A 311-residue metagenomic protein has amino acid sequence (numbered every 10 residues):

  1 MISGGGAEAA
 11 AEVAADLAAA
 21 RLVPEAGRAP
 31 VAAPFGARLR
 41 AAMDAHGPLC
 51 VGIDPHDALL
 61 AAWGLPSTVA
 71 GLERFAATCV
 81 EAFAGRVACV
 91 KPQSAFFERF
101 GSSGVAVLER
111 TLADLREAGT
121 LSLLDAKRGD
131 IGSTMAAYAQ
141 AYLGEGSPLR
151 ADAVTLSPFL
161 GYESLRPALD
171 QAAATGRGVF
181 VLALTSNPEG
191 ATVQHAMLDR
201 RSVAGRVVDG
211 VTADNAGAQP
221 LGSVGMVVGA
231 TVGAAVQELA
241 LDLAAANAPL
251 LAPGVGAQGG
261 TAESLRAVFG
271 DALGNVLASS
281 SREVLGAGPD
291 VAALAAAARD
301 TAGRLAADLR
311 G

Functional and structural regions predicted by a protein language model:
G27-Q93, E98-R110, R116-E117, L123 (+3 more regions): Conserved N-terminal beta1-alpha1 strand-loop-helix module at the mouth
A45-L49, G85-A88, A118-T120, R150-D152 (+4 more regions): Short, well-ordered coil/turn segments that N-cap beta-strands
V51, V90, D125, V154 (+2 more regions): Conserved, mostly hydrophobic/aromatic
V80-R86, D114-E117, L169-A174, L243 (+1 more regions): Acidic (Asp/Glu)-rich catalytic clusters
R99-F100, L123, D152-G161, S223-T231 (+1 more regions): Catalytic beta/alpha-barrel core
F100-R110, I131-M135, L160-A173, G233-L239 (+1 more regions): Active-site-adjacent beta->alpha loops and helix N-cap segments on the catalytic face of soluble alpha/beta enzymes
D130-G225: Conserved anion-binding
M226, T231-S279, E283: A C-terminal functional module that forms or caps the active site or interfaces directly with catalytic machinery
